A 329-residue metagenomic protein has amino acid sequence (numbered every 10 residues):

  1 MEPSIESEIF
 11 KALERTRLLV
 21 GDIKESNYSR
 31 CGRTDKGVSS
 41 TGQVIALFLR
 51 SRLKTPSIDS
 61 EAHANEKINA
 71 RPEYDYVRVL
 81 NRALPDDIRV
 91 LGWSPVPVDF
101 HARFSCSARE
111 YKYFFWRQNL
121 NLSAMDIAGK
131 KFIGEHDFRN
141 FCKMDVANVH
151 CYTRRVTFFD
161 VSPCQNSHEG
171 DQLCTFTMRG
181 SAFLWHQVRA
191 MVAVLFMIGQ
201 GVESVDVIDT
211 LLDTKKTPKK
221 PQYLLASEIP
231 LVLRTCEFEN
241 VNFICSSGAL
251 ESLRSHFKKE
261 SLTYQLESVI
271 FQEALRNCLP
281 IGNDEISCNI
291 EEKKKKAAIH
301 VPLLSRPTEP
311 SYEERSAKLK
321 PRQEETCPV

Functional and structural regions predicted by a protein language model:
M1-Q43, F48-S57, V98-D99, W116 (+1 more regions): Core RNA-modification/binding signature centered on pseudouridine synthases
G21, Y76-V79, R89-G92, Y111-F114 (+2 more regions): Bulky hydrophobic/aromatic packing residues
C31, V44-I88: Hydrophobic/aromatic-rich structural module bridging two neighboring secondary-structure elements via a short loop
K67, R82-N121: Charged mid-protein connector segments
